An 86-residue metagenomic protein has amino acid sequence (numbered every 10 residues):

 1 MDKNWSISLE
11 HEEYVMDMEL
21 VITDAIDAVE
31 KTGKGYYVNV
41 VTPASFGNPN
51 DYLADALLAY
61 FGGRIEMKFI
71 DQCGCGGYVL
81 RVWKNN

Functional and structural regions predicted by a protein language model:
M1-I7, Y36-Y37, G63-I65, G76-Y78: Generic structural motif recognizing short loop/turn segments at the entrances and edges of beta-strands
M1-K34: An N-terminal amphipathic alpha-helical segment
V21-D24, L53-D55, L80-V82: Surface-exposed beta-strand edges and their flanking turn/coil or helix-capping segments
D27-F69: Short, hydrophobic/π-rich interface segment
A59-N86: C-terminal edge-of-domain segments
